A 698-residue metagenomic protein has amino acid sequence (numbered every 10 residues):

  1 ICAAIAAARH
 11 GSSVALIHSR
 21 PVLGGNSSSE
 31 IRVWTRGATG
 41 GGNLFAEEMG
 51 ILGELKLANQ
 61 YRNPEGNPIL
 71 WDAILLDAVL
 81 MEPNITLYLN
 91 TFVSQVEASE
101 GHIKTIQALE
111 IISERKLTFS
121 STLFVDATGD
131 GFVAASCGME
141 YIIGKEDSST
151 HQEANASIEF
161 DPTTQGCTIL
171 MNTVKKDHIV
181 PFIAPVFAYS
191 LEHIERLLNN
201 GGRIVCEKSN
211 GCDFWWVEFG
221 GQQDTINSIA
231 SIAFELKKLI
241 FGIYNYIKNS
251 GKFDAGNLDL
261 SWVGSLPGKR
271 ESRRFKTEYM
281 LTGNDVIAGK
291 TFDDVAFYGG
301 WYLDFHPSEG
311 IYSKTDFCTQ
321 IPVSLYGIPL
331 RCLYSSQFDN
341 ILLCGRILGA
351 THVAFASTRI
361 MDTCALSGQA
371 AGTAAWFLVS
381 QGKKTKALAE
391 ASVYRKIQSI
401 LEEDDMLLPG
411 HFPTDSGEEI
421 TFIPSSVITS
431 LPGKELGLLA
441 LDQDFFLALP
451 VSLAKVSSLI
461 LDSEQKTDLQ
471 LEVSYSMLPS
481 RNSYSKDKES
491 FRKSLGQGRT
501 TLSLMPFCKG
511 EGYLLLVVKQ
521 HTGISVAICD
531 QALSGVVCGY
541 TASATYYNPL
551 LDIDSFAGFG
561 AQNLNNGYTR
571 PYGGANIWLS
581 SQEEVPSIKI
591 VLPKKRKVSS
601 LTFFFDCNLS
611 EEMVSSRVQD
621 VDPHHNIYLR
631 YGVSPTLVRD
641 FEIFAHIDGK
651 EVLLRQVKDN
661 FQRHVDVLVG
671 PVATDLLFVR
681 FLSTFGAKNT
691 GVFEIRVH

Functional and structural regions predicted by a protein language model:
I1: Beta1/beta-strand and adjacent pyrophosphate-binding region of the FAD-binding site in flavoprotein oxidoreductases
A6, S12-S13, I17-H102, I142 (+3 more regions): Conserved N-terminal/central alpha/beta ligand/cofactor-binding core
G11, S121-T122, T674: Short, well-ordered alpha-helix to beta-strand connector turns
N26, H102-T105, I112-L453, K466-G498 (+4 more regions): Flavin (FAD/FMN)-binding glycine-rich loop and adjacent Rossmann-like elements that form
D444-S483, G523-L533, T569-L653, D659-H698: Aromatic, loop-rich ligand-recognition surfaces of beta-strand-rich domains
E511-L515, L676-F678: Short, conserved beta-strand segments of beta-strand-rich sandwich/propeller modules, principally
C529-Y547: Short beta-strand elements
A542-S581: Compositionally biased low-complexity segments at domain edges in trafficked proteins and select soluble regulators
